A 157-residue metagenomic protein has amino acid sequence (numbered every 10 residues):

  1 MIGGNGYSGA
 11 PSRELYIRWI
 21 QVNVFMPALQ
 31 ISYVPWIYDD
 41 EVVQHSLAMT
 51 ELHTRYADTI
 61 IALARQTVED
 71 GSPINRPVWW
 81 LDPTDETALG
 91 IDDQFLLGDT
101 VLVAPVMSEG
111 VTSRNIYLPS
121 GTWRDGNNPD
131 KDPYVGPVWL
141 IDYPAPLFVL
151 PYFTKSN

Functional and structural regions predicted by a protein language model:
M1-S156: Catalytic-domain carbohydrate-binding cleft regions of carbohydrate-active enzymes
